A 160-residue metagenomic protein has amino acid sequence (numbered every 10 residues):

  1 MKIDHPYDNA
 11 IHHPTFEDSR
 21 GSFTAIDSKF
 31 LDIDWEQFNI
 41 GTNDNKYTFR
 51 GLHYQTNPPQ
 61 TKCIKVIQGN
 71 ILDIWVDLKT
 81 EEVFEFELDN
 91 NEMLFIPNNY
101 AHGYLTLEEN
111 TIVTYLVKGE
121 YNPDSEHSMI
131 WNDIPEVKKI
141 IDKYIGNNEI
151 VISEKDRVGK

Functional and structural regions predicted by a protein language model:
M1-L88, N110, Y115-K160: Non-catalytic, conserved peripheral segments adjacent to functional cores
E87-E109: Conserved metal-binding segment of the jelly-roll/cupin
